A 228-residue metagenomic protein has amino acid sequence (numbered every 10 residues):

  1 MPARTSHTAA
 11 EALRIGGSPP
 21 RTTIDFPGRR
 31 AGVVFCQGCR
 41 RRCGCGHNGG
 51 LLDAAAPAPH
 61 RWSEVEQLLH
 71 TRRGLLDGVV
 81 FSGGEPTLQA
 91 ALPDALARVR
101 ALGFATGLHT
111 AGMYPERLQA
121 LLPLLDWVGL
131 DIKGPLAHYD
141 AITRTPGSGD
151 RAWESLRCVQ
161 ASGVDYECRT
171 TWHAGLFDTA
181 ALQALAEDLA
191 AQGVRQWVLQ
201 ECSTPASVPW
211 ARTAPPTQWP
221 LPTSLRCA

Functional and structural regions predicted by a protein language model:
M1-S6, Q196: Iron-sulfur (Fe-S) cluster-binding modules
H7, A54-P57, R144, A174: Pocket-edge positions in alpha/beta enzyme catalytic cores
H7-R30, E201: Short, charged low-complexity linear segments at domain edges
G17, I24-R61: Canonical Radical SAM [4Fe-4S] cluster-binding loop centered on the CxxxCxxC motif and its immediate flanking residues
E66-G78, T87-R212: Conserved AdoMet/S-adenosylmethionine-binding subsite of the radical SAM
G84: Short, charge-patterned binding micro-sites
P205-A228: Short acidic, glycine/proline-enriched helix-loop-strand junctions
